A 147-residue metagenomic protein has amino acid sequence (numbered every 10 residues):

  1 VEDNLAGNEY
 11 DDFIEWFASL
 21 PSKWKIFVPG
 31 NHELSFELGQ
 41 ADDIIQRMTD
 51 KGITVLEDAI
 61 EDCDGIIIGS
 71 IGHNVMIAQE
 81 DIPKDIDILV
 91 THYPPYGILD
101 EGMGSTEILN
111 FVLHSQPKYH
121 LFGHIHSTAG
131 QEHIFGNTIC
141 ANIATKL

Functional and structural regions predicted by a protein language model:
V1-C63: Core catalytic region of metal-dependent phosphoesterases/phosphodiesterases, especially metallo-beta-lactamase-like
V1-E2, N31-E33, I60, G72-N74 (+3 more regions): Catalytic metal-binding/acid-base residues of hydrolase active sites
N4-D11, I77-I82, L99-E101: Active-site-adjacent loop/helix micro-motif of nuclease/hydrolase catalytic cores
F17-S22, I45-T49, I82-K84, T106 (+2 more regions): Short, conserved loop/helix-junction motifs that constitute active-site signature segments in enzyme catalytic cores
I26, Y96-L147: Conserved beta-sheet core of the metallophosphoesterase superfamily
D62-D64, A78-D85: Short amphipathic alpha-helix with an adjacent loop that forms part of the alpha/beta core around
G65-N74, D87-H92, I139-A144: Active-site-proximal beta-strand elements of phosphoester/diester hydrolases
K84-D100: Short acidic, glycine-rich surface-loop motifs adjacent to enzyme active sites
